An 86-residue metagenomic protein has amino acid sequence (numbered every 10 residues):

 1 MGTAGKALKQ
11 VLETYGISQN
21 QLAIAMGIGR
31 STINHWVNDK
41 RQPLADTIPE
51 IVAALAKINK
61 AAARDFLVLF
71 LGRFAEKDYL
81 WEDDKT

Functional and structural regions predicted by a protein language model:
M1-I17, Q21, A25, P49-V52: A short, Lys/Arg-rich alpha-helix, primarily the initiator
G27-P43: Recognition helix of helix-turn-helix/homeodomain-like DNA-binding domains that insert into the DNA major groove
A45-D65: DNA major-groove recognition helix of helix-turn-helix/homeodomain DNA-binding modules
A61-T86: Short, charged recognition helix plus adjacent turn of helix-turn-helix-like nucleic-acid-binding domains
